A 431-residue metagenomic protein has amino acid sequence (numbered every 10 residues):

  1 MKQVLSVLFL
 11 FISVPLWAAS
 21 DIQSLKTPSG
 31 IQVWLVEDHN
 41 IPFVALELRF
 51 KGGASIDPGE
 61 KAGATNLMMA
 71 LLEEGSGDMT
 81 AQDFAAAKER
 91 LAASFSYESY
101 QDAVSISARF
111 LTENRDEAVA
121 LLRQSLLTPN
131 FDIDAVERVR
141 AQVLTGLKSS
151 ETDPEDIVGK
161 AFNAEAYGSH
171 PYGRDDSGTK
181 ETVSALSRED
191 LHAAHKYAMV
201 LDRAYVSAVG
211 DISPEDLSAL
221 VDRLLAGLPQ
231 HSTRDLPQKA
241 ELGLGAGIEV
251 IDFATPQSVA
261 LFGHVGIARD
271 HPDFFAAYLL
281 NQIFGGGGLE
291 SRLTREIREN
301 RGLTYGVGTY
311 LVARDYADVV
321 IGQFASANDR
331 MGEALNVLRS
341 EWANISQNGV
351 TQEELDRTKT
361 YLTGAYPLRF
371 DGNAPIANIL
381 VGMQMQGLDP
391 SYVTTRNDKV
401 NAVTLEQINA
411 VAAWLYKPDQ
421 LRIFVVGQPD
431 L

Functional and structural regions predicted by a protein language model:
M1-V4: Positively charged n-region of N-terminal signal peptides that target proteins for export
S13-P15: N-terminal signal peptide c-region/cleavage motif recognized by signal peptidases
A18-P42: N- or domain-start disorder-to-order transition segments that initiate the globular core
I22, E47-R109, T152, G287-L303: M16/MPP (pitrilysin/insulinase) zinc-metallopeptidase core fold and M16-derived inactive scaffolds
W34-L35, P42-A45, S55-P58, D270-H271: Short, solvent-exposed loop/turn elements at domain surfaces
D38, E47-R49, T233-E290: His/Glu-based metal-binding/catalytic segments typifying zinc-dependent metallopeptidases
D83-S232, V250, N300-R301, G306-L431: Charge-rich, well-structured scaffold segments of protease-associated domains
